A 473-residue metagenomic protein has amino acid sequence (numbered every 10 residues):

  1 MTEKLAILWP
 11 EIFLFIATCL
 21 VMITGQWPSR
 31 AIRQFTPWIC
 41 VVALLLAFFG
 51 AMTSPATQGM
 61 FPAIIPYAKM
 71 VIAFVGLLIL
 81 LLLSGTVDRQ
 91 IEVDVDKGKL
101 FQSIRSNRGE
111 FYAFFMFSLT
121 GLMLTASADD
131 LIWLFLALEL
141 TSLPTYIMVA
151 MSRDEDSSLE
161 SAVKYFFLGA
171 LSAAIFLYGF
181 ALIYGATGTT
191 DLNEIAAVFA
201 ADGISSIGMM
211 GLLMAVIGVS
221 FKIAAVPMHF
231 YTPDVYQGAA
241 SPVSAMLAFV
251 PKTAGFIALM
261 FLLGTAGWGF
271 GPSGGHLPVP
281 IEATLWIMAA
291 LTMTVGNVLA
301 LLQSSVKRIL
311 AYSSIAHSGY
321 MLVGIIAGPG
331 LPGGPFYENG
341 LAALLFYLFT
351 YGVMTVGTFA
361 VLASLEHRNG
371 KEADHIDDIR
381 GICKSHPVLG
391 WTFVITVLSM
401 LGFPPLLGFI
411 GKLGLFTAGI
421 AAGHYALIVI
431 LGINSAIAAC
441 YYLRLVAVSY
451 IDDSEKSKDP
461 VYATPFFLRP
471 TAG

Functional and structural regions predicted by a protein language model:
M1-G473: Alpha-helical transmembrane segments of multi-pass membrane proteins predominantly involved in bioenergetics
